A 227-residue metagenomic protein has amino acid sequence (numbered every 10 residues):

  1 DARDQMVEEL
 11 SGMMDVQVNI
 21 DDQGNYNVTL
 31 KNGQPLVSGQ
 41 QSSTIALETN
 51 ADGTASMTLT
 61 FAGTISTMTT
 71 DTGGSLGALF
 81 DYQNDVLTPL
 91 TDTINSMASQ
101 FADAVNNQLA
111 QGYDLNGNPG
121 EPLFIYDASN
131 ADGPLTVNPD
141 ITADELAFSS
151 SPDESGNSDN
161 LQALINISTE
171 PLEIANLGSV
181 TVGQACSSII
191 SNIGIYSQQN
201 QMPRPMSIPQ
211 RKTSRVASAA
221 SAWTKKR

Functional and structural regions predicted by a protein language model:
D1-R227: S/T-rich, low-complexity, solvent-exposed segments of bacterial secretion/appendage proteins
